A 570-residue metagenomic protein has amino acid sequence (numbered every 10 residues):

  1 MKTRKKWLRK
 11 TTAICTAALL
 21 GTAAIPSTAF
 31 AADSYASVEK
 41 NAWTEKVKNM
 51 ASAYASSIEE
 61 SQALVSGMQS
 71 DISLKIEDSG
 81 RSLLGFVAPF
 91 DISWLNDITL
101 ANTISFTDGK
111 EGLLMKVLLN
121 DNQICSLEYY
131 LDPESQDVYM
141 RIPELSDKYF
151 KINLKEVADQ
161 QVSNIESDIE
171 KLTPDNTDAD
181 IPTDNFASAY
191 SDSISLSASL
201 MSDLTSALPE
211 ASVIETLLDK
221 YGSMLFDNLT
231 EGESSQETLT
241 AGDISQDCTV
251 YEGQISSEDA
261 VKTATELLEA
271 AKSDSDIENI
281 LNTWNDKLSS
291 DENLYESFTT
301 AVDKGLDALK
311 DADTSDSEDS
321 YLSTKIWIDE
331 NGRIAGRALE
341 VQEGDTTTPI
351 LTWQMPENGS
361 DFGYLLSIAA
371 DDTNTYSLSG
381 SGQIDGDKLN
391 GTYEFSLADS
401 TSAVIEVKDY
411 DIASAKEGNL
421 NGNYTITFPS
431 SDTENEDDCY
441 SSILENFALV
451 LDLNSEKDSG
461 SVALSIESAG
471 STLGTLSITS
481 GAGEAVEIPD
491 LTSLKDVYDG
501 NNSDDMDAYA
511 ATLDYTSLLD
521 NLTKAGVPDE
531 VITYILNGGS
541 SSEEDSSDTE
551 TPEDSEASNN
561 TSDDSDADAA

Functional and structural regions predicted by a protein language model:
K2-T3, E39: Helix-centric, low-specificity signal for extended rod-like, repetitive segments
T3-I14: Bacterial N-terminal signal peptides that target proteins for export
G21-A29: C-terminal segment of classical bacterial N-terminal signal peptides
F30-A570: Subset-of-secretome marker
